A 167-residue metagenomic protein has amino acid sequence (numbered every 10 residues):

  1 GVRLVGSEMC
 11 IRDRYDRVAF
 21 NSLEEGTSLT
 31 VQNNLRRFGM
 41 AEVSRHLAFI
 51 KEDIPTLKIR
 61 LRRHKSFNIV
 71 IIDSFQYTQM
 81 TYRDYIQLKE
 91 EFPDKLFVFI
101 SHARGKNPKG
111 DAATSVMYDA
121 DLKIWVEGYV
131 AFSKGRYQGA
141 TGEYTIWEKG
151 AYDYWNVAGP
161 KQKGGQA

Functional and structural regions predicted by a protein language model:
G1-G6, C10-I11: Single conserved hydrophobic/aromatic residue that forms the stacking wall/gate of nucleotide- or nucleobase-binding
V5-G6, S66, D119: Alpha-helix C-terminal capping/helix-to-coil transition sites in glycosyltransferase folds
R14-K95, G128-Y129: Conserved inter-motif catalytic segment of the P-loop NTP-binding fold
E90-A167: Phosphate-binding/switch region of NTP-binding enzymes
